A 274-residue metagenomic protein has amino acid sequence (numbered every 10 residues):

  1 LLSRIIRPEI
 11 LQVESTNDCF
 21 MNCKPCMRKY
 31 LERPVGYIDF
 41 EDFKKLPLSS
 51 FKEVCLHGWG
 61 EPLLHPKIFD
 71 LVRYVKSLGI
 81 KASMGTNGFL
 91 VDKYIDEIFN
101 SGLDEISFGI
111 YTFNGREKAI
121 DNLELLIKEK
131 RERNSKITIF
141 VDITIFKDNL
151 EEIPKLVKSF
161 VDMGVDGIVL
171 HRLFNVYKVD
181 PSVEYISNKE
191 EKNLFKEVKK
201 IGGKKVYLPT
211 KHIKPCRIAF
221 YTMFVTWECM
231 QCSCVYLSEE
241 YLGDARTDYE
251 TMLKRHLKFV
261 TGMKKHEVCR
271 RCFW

Functional and structural regions predicted by a protein language model:
L1-E105, E117, I186-S187: Conserved alpha-helical substructure of the radical SAM core
L1-R7, K29, M230-W274: Flexible mid-to-C-terminal extensions adjoining Fe-S/redox cofactors in radical SAM and related proteins
R4-I5, G36, L64, K214-I218 (+1 more regions): Aromatic-acidic/polar surface patches that form glycan- and anion
E14, R33-E41, L78-K81, E97-T247 (+1 more regions): Radical SAM enzyme [4Fe-4S]-AdoMet core and its adjacent flexible, acidic and glycine-rich loops/tails across
D18, N22, P215, E228 (+1 more regions): The −1 position to Zn-ligating cysteines in a subset of zinc-ribbon hairpins
M21, Y37, E53, I218 (+2 more regions): Residue-level detector of bioactive/disordered segments in secreted/extracellular proteins and virion assembly
Y30, G60, T210-H212, L257: Short, well-ordered turn and helix-capping elements at secondary-structure junctions
L46, Y207-L208, V260-K264: Secretory-pathway extracellular proteins and peptide precursors enriched for disulfide-bonded cysteines
